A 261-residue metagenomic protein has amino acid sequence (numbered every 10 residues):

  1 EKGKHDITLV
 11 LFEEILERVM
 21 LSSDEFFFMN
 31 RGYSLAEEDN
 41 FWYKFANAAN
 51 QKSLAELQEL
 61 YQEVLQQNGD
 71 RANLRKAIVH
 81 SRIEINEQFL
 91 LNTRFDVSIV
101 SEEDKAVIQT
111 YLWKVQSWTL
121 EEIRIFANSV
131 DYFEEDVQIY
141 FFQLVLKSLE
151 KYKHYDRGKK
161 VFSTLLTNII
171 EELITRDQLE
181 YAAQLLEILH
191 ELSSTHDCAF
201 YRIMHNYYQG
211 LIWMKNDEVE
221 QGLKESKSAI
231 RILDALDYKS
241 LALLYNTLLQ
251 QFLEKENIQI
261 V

Functional and structural regions predicted by a protein language model:
E1-D6: Recognition helix of helix-turn-helix/homeodomain-like DNA-binding domains that insert into the DNA major groove
V10-E25: DNA major-groove recognition helix of helix-turn-helix/homeodomain DNA-binding modules
S22-V97, E102, Q109: Charged, helix-prone or intrinsically disordered regulatory segments positioned adjacent to compact structured domains
E38, D70, L74-S81, S117-R124 (+3 more regions): Start-of-helix signal in alpha-solenoid helical-repeat scaffolds, especially tetratricopeptide repeats
Y43, R75-L90, R124, N128 (+4 more regions): "A position-specific structural signal for the A-helix of alpha-solenoid helical repeats
N50-E63, D96-A106, E135-K147, R176-E187 (+1 more regions): Helix-turn-helix repeat elements of alpha-solenoid scaffolds
Y61-G69, V107-W113, L146-K153, Q184-S194 (+1 more regions): Amphipathic alpha-helical segments of tetratricopeptide repeats
E122-A199, K215: Alpha-helical adaptor scaffolds
